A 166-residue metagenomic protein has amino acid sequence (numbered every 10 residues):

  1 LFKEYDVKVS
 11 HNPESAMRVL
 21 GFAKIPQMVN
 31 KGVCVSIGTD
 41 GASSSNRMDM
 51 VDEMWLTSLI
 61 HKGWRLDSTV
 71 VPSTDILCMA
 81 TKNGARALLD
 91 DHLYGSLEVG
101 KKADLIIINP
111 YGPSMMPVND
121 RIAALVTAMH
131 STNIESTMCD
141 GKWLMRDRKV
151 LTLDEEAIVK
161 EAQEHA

Functional and structural regions predicted by a protein language model:
L1-N12, A16-V19, I25: Acidic, glycine-rich loop-and-beta core segments that form the ion-binding/anion-interacting portion of active sites
D6, C34, I134: Conserved catalytic motifs of the protein kinase core domain
H11-E14, I37-D40, S44-S45, D140 (+1 more regions): Thr-Gly-centered strand-to-loop micro-motif
M17, N46, S68, I76 (+3 more regions): Catalytic cores of large soluble enzymes that bind and process phosphate-bearing ligands
R18-A23, N46-M48, P117: Short, charged, surface-exposed secondary-structure boundary motifs
A23-P26, I122: Charged helix-capping and loop-helix junction motifs
I25-G112, T127-H130: His/Asp/Glu-enriched, well-ordered alpha-helical/loop segment that forms or immediately abuts the divalent-metal
A80-A166: Active-site microenvironment of metallo-dependent hydrolases
